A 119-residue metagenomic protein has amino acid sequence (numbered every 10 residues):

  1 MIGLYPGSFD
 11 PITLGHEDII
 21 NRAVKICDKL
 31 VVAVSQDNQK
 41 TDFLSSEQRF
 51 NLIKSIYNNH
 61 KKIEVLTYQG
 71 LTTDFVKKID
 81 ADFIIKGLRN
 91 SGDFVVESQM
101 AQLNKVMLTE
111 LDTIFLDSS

Functional and structural regions predicted by a protein language model:
M1-S119: Nucleotidyltransferase catalytic core that binds NTPs
